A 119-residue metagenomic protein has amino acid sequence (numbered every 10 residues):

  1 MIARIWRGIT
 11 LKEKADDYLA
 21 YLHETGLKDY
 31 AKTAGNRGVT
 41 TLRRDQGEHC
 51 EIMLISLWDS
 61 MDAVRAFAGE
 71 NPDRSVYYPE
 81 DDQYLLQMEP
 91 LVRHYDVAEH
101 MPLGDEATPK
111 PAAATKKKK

Functional and structural regions predicted by a protein language model:
I2, T40-C50, V76-K119: Glycine-rich beta-strand-turn "strand-cap" elements at beta-sheet edges
I2-G8: Active-site-flanking beta-strand signature of metal-NTP-handling nucleotidyl enzymes and homologous cyclase-like
I9, L42, I55-L57: Short hydrophobic/aromatic beta-strand micro-patches that form the beta-sheet surface supporting nucleotide- or nucleic
I9-L22: Short, surface-exposed ligand-recognition loops at beta-strand->loop->(often short) alpha-helix junctions that present
K12, D45, M61-D62, M101: Feature marks short, surface-exposed loop/turn motifs that line or immediately flank catalytic pockets and channel
Y21-N36, L57-H94: An amphipathic, aromatic/His-enriched active-site/gating alpha helix that lines ligand/cofactor pockets
L27-M53: Short, glycine- and small/hydrophobic-rich beta-strand elements in well-ordered beta-sheets
